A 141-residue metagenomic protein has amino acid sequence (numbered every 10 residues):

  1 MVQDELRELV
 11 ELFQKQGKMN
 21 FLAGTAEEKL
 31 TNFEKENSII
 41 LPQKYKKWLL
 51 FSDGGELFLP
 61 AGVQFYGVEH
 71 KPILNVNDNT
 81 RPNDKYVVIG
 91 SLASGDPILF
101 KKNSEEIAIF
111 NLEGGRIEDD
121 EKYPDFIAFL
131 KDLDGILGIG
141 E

Functional and structural regions predicted by a protein language model:
M1-L99, L137-E141: A surface-exposed partner-binding patch
K101-S104: Short acidic-glycine loop/turn motifs at beta-strand connectors
A108-E113: Catalytic Cys-His active-site segments of thiol-dependent hydrolases/isopeptidases
G115-L137: Compact, glycine/acidic-enriched structural inserts
